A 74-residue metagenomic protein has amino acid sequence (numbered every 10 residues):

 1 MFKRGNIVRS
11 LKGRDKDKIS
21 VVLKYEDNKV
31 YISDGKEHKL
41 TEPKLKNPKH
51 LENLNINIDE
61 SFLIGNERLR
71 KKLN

Functional and structural regions predicted by a protein language model:
M1-R4, V8-K12, V21-N74: Ferredoxin-like alpha/beta domains used as RNA- or RNAP-binding modules
K16-K18: Short N-terminal binding/cap micro-motifs at the start of the first secondary-structure element
